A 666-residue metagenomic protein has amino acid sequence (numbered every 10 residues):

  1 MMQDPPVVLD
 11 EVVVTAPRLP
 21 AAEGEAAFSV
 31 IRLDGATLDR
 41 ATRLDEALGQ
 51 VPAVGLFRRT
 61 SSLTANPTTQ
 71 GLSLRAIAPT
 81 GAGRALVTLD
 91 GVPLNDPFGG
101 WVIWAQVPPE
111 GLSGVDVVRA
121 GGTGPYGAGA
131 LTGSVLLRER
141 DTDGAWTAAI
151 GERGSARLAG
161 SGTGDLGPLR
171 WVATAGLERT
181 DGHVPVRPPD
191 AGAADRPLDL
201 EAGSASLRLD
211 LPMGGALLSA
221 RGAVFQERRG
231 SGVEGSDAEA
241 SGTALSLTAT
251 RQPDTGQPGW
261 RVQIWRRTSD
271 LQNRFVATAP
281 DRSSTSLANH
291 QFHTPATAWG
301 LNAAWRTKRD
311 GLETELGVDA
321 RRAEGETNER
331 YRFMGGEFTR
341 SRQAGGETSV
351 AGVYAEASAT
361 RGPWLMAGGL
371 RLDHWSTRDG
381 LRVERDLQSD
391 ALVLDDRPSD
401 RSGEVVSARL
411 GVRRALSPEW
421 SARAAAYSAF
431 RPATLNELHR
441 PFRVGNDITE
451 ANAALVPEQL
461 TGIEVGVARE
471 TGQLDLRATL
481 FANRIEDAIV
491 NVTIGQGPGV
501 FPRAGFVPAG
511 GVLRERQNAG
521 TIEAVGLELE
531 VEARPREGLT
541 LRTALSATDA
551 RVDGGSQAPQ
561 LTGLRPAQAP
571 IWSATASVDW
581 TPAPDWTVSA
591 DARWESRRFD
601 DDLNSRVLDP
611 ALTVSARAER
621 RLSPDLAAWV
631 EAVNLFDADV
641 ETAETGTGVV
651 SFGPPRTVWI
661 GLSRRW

Functional and structural regions predicted by a protein language model:
D10-A41, N66-G71: N-terminal periplasmic "start-of-domain" segments of outer-membrane beta-barrel proteins
D45-V92, D96: Extracytoplasmic beta-strand/coil segments of soluble accessory domains associated with Gram-negative outer-membrane
V92-R119: Short acidic/polar hinge/loop motifs at secondary-structure boundaries that mediate gating or recognition
T123-G124, L136, T142-A145, A149 (+2 more regions): Periplasmic-side early beta-strands and strand-to-turn transitions of outer-membrane beta-barrels
T163-L169, L211-G214, A357-S358, R413 (+5 more regions): Conserved C-terminal beta-signal and adjacent last beta-strands/turns of outer-membrane beta-barrel proteins
Q226, T268-Q272, E324-F333, S376-L392 (+6 more regions): Surface-exposed extracellular loop regions of Gram-negative outer-membrane beta-barrel proteins, predominantly
F292-W305, G346-Y354, E450-V456, G462 (+3 more regions): Outer membrane beta-barrel strand-and-loop segments of large Gram-negative receptors, especially TonB-dependent
T360-M366, H374, F481-I485, F506-D601 (+1 more regions): Gram-negative outer-membrane beta-barrel transporters
